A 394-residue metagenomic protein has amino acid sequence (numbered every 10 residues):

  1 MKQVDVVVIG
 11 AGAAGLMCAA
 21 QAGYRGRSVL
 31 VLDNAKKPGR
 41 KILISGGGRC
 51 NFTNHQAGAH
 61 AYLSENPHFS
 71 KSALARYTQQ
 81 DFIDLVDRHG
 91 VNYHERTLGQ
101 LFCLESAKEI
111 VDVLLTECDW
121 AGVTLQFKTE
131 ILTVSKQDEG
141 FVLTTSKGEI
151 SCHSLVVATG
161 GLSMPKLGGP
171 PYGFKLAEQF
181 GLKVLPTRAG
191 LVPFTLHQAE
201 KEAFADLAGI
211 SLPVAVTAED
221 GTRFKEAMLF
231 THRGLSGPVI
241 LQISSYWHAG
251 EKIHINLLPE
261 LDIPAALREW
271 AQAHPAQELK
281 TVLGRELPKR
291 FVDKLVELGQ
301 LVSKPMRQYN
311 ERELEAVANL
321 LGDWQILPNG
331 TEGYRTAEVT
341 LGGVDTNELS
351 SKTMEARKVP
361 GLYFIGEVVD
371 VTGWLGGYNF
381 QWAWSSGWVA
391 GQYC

Functional and structural regions predicted by a protein language model:
V4-V31, A390-C394: N-terminal Rossmann-like FAD-binding beta1-loop-alpha1 element of flavoenzymes
V7-I9, L32, I131, I150-K166 (+3 more regions): Short hydrophobic core segments
G23-G47: Glycine-rich FAD pyrophosphate-binding loop
K36-P38, L43-I44, F52-A59, N92 (+2 more regions): An anion/pyrophosphate-binding glycine-rich loop and adjacent beta-alpha core in soluble alpha-beta enzymes
R49-T97: Glycine-rich active-site loop/strand segments that organize a redox cofactor
R76-S154: Feature captures the FAD/FMN-dependent oxidoreductase FAD-binding
F127, D293-T372: A glycine-rich dinucleotide-binding beta-alpha-beta segment and adjacent secondary-structure elements that constitute
S154-E200: Glycine-rich loop(s) and the adjacent beta-strand/alpha-helix scaffold that form part
